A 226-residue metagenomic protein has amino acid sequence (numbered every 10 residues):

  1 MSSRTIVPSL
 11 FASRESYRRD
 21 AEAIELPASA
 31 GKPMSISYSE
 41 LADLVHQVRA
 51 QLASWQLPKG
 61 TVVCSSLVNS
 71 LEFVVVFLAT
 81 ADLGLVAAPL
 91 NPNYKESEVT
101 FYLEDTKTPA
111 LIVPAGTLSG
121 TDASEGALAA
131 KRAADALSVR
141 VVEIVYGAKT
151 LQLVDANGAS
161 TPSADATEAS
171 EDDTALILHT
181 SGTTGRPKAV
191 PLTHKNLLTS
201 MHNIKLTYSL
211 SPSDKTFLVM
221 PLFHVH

Functional and structural regions predicted by a protein language model:
S2-E25, D43: A short N-terminal helical cap/helix-turn-helix that marks the beginning of AMP-binding/adenylate-forming
R19-E22, A159-H179, G185-R186, S209-K215: Conserved pre-ATP/AMP-binding loop-to-beta segment of ANL
A23-L78, K95-T100, E168, L192-H194: Conserved AMP-binding/adenylate-forming core of the ANL superfamily
A30, M34, G116-E171: ANL superfamily adenylate-forming
S35-S39, E168, A175-H202: Conserved AMP-binding A3 loop
A42-Q47, E171, V190-S211, T216-M220: Conserved structural elements of the adenylate-forming
C64-S66, F73, F77, A81-I112 (+2 more regions): Short beta-strand->loop structural element characteristic of the AMP-binding/adenylate-forming
Y94-A129, S200-F217: Conserved ATP-dependent adenylate/AMP-binding module captured primarily in the ANL superfamily
